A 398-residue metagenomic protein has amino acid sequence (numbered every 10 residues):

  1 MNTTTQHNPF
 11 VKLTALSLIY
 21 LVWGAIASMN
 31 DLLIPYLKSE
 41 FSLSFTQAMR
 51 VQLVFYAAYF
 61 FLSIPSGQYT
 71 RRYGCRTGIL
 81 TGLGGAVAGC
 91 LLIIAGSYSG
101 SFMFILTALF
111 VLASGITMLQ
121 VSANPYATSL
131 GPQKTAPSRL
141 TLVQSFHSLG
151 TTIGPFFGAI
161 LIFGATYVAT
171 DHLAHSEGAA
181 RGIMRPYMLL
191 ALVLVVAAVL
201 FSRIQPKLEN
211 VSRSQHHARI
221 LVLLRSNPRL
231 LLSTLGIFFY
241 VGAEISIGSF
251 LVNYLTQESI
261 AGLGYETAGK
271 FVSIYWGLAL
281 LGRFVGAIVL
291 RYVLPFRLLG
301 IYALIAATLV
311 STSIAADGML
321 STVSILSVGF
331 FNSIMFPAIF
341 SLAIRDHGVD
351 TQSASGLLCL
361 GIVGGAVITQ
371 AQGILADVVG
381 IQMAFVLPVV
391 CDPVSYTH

Functional and structural regions predicted by a protein language model:
A15-L37, I247-V252: Extracytoplasmic
N30-D31, P228-K270: Extracytoplasmic gate region of multi-pass secondary transporters
L53-G67, S273-V285: Central cavity-lining transmembrane alpha-helices of secondary-active solute carriers, predominantly the Major
G85-Y98, I305-A316: C-terminal ends and interior cores of transmembrane alpha-helices in multi-pass membrane transporters/permeases
M118-G131, I334-H347: Intracellular juxtamembrane helix-capping segments at the cytosolic ends of symmetry-related transmembrane helices
T141-G158, G361-I368: Glycine-rich segments within core transmembrane alpha-helices of 12-TM secondary carriers
T397-H398: Conserved small/polar residues in nucleotide/adenosyl-binding loops
